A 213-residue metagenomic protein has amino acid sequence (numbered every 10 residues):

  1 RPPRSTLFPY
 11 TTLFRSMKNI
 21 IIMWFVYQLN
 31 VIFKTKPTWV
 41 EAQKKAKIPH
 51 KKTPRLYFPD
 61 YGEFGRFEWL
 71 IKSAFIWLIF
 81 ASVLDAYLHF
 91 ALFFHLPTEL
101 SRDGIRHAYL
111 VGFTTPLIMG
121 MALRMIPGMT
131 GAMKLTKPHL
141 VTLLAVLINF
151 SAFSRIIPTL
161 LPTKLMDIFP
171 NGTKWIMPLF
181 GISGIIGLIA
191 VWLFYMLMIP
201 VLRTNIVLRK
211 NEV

Functional and structural regions predicted by a protein language model:
R1, R55-I79, A132-S154: Interfacial and helix-entry/exit segments of alpha-helical transmembrane bundles in multi-pass inner-membrane proteins
P2-L13: Short, small-residue-biased leader/transition segments that mark boundaries at the very start of proteins
T11, R15, S73, L96-F113: Transmembrane alpha-helix entry/boundary detector in multi-pass membrane proteins
W24, G65-L88, H107-I118: Alpha-helical transmembrane segments of multi-pass integral membrane proteins
F25-K45, T115-M129: Membrane-water interface of transmembrane alpha-helices
F33-E68, V201-V213: Extramembrane terminal tails and long inter-domain/linker segments of multi-pass membrane proteins
L78-L88, L147-K164: Hydrophobic alpha-helical transmembrane segments in multi-pass integral membrane proteins
L96-P97, M121-P138: Alpha-helical transmembrane segments
